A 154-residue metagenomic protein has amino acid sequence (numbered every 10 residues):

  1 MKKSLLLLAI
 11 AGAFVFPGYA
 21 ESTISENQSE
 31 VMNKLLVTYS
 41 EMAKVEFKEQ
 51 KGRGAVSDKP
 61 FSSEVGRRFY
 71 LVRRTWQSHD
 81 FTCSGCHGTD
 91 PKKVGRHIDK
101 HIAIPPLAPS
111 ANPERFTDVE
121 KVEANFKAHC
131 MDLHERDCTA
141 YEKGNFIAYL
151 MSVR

Functional and structural regions predicted by a protein language model:
K2-E64, N112-A124, H129-T139, G144 (+1 more regions): Post-cleavage N-terminal segment of exported redox proteins
D58, T75-S78: Helix-turn-helix/winged-helix DNA-binding modules
S63-W76: Sequence context of c-type cytochrome heme-c attachment sites
W76, K92-K93, V153-R154: Inter-heme linker and motif-flanking segments adjacent to c-type heme-binding CXXCH motifs in c-type cytochromes
S78-D90, F146: The canonical Cys-X-X-Cys-His
G95-I102: Short cysteine/histidine-rich zinc-coordinating motifs and their immediately flanking basic loops
A103-A111: Catalytic and substrate-binding regions of cell-wall glycan-acting enzymes that process beta-1,4-linked
